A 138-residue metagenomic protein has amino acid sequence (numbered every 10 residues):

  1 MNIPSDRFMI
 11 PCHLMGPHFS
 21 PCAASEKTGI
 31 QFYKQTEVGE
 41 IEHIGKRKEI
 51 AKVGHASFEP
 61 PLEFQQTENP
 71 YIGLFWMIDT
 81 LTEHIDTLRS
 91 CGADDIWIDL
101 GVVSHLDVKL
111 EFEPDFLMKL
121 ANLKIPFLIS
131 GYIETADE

Functional and structural regions predicted by a protein language model:
M1-E138: Acidic (Asp/Glu-rich) sequence patches and key acidic residues that form negatively charged surfaces used
